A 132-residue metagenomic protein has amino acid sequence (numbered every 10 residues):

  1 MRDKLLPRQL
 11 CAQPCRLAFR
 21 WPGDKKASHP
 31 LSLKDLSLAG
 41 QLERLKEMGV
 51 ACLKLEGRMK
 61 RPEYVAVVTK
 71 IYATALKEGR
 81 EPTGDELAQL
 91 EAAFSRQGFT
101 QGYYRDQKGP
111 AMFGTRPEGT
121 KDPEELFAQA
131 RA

Functional and structural regions predicted by a protein language model:
M1-A132: Surface-exposed amphipathic alpha-helical tracts and adjacent flexible/coil segments at the periphery of soluble enzymes
